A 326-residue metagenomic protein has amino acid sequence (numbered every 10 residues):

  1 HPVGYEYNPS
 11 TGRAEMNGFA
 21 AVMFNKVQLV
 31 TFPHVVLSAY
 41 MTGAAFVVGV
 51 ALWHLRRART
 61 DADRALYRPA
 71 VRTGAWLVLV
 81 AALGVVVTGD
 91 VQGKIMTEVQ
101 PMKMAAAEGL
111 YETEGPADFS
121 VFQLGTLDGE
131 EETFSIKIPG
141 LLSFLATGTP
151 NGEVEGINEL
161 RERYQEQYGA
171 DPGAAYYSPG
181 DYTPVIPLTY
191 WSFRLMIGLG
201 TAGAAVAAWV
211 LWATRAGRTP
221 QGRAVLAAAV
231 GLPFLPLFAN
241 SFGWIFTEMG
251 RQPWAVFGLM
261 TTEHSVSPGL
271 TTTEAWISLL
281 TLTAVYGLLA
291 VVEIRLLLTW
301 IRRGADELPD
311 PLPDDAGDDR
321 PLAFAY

Functional and structural regions predicted by a protein language model:
H1-Y326: Polytopic transmembrane helical bundles with strong interfacial aromatic enrichment
